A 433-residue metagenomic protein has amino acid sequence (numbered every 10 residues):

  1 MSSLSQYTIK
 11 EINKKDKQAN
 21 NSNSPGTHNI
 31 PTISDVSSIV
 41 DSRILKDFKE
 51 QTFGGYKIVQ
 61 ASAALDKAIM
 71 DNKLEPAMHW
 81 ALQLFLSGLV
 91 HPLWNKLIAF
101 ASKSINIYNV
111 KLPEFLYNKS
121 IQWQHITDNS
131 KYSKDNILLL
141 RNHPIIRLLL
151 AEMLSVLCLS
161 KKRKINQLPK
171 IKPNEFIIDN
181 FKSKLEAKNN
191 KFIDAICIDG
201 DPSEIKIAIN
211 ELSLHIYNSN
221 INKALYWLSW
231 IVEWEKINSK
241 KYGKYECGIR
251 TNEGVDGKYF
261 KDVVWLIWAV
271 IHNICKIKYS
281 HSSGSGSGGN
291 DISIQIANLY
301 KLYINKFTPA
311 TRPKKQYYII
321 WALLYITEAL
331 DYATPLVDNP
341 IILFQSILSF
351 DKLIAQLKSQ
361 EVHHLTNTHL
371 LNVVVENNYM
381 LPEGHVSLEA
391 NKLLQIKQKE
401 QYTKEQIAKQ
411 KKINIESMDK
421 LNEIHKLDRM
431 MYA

Functional and structural regions predicted by a protein language model:
S2-N21, P25-D47: Short, charge-rich, low-complexity alpha-helical interaction segments
L45-K46, P76-H79, L86-A433: C-terminal alpha-helical interaction modules of replication/initiation AAA+ assemblies
K46, S62-L65: A generic short-segment signal for beta-strand/edge and adjacent turn/coil regions
G54, N72-K73: Basic/polar, acidic-poor N-terminal "presequence/leader" segments that form or can form short amphipathic helices
Y56-Q60: Generic helix N-cap/helix-start motif at coil->alpha-helix transitions
A64-L65, K73, Q83: Conserved helicase/translocase motor-coupling segment
